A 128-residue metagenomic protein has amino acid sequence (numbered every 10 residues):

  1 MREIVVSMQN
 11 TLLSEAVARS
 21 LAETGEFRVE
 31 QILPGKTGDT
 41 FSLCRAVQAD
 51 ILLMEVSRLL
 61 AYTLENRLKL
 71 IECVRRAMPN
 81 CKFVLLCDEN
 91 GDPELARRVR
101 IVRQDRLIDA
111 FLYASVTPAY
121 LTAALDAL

Functional and structural regions predicted by a protein language model:
R2-L12, V17-L21: Conserved acidic segment of CheY-like receiver
F27-K36: Short hydrophobic/Thr-rich beta-strand motif most characteristic of the beta2 strand and flanking loop of CheY-like
K36-L43: Short acidic active-site motifs
T40, I51-V74, N90, R98: Conserved phosphotransfer microenvironments
A46-V47, R106: Active-site charged/polar residues at nucleotide-handling catalytic sites that mediate phosphoryl, nucleotidyl
E65-K69, K82-A110: Alpha4 helix (beta4-alpha4-beta5 surface) of REC/receiver domains from two-component response regulators
R76-K82: His-Asp phosphorelay/catalytic-motif detector in bacterial-type signaling
A114-L125: C-terminal output helix
